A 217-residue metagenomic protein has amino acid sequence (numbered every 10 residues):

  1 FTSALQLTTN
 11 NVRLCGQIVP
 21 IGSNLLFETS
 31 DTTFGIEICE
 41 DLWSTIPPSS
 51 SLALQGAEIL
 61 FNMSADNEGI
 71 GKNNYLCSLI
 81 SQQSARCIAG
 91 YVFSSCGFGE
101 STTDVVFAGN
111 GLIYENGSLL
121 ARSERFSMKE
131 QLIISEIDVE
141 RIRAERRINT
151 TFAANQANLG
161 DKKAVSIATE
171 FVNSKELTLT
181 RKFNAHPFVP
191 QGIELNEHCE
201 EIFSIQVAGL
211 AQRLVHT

Functional and structural regions predicted by a protein language model:
F1-T217: Enzyme catalytic cores with a strong preference for nitrogen-chemistry domains
